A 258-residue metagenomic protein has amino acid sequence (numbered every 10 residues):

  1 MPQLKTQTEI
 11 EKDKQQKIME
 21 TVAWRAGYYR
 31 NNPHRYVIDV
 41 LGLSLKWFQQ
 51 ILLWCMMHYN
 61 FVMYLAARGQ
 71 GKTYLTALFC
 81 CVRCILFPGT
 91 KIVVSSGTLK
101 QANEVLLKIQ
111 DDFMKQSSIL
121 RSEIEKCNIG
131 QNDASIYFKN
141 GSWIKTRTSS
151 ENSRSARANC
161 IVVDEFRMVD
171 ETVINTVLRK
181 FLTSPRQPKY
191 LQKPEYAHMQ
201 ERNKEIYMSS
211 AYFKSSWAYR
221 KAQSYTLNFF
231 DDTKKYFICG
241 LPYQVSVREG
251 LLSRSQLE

Functional and structural regions predicted by a protein language model:
P2-E258: Phosphate/NTP-binding elements of NTP-utilizing enzymes
